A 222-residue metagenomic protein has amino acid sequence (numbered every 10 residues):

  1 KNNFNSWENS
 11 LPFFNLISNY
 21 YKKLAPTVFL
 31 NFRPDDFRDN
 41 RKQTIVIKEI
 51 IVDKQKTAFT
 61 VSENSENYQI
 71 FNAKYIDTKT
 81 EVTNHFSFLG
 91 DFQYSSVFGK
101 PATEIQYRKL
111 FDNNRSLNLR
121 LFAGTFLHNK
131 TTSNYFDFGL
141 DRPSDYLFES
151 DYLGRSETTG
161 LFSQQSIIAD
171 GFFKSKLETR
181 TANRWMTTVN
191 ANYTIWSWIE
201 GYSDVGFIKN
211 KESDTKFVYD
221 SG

Functional and structural regions predicted by a protein language model:
N2-I47, K56-T194, K211: C-terminal outer-membrane beta-barrel translocator/porin domains of Gram-negative envelope proteins and their
V52: A short acidic, often aromatic-flanked loop/helix-cap motif at beta-alpha or helix-coil junctions that lines enzyme
A191, W198-S203, N210-D214: Extended hydrophobic-aromatic, low-complexity segments
T215-G222: C-terminal beta-signal and terminal closure region of outer-membrane beta-barrel proteins
